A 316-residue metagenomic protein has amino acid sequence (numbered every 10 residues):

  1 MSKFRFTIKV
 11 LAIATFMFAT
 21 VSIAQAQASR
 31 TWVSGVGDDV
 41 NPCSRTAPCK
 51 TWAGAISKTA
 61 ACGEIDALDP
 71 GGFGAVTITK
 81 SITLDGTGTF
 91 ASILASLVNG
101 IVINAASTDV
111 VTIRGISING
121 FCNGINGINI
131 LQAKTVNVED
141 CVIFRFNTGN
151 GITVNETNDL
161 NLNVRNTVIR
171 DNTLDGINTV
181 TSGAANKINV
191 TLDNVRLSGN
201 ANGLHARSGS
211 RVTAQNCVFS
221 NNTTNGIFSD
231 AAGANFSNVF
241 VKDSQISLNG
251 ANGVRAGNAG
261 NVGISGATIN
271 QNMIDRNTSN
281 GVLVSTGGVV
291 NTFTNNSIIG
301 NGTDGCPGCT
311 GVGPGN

Functional and structural regions predicted by a protein language model:
S2-A12: Bacterial N-terminal signal peptides that target proteins for export
V10-T20: Bacterial N-terminal signal peptides
V21-A26: Sec/Tat signal peptide C-region and signal peptidase I cleavage site
G35-G74: Acidic Gly/Asp/Thr-rich repetitive segments characteristic of extracellular carbohydrate-active and adhesion proteins
A60, F73-D85, S92-T135, T148-T157: Extracellular beta-strand-rich solenoid/capping regions of secreted or surface-exposed proteins that bind or remodel
A67, I78, G86, I103-A105 (+13 more regions): Extracellular beta-strand solenoids
G88, D109-G120, K134-F146, D159-L174 (+6 more regions): Right-handed parallel beta-helix
A95-N104, F121-I130, F146-E156, D171-N186 (+5 more regions): Extracellular beta-strand/beta-solenoid scaffold signature
